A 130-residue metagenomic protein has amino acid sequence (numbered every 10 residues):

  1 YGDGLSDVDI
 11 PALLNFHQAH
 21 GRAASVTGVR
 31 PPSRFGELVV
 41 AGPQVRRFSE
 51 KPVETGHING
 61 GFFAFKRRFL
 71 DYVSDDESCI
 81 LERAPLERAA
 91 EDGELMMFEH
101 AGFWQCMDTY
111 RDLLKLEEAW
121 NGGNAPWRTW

Functional and structural regions predicted by a protein language model:
Y1-G2: Active-site acidic Asp-centered loop
L5, I10-Q18, R30-S33, Q44-W130: Catalytic-core segments of class I nucleotidyltransferases/pyrophosphorylases that form NMP-activated intermediates
G21-R22: Short, high-confidence coil segments that cap the C-terminus of an alpha-helix and link into the following beta-strand
T27: Extracellular glycan-interaction surfaces
L38-V39: Well-ordered beta-strand positions
